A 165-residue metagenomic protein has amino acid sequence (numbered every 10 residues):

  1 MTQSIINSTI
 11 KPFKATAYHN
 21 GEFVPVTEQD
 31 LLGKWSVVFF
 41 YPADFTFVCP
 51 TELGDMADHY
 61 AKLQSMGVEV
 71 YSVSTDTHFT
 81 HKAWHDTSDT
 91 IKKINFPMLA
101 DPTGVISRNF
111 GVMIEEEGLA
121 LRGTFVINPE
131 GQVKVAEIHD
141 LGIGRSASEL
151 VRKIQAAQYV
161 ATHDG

Functional and structural regions predicted by a protein language model:
M1-G165: Chalcogenol-based redox active-site neighborhoods
